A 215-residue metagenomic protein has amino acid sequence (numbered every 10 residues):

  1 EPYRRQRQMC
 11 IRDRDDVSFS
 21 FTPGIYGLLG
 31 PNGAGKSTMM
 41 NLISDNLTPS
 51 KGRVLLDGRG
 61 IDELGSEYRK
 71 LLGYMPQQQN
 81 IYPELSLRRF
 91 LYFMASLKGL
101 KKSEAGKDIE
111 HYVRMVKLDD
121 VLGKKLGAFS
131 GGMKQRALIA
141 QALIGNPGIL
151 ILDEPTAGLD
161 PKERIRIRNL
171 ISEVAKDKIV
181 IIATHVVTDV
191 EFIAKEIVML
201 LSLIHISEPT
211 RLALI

Functional and structural regions predicted by a protein language model:
E1-R7, I11, H205-I215: Single conserved hydrophobic/aromatic residue that forms the stacking wall/gate of nucleotide- or nucleobase-binding
P31-G35: Walker A (P-loop) phosphate-binding loop of ABC-type ATPase nucleotide-binding domains
S44: Helix-to-loop junction immediately C-terminal to a conserved catalytic motif
G52-E63, E67-Y68: Conserved ABC transporter NBD signature motif
E84, K125-F129: Conserved ABC ATPase signature
Y92, S96, S103-V121: Conserved ABC ATPase "signature" region
L150-E154: Catalytic Walker B motif of ABC-type/P-loop ATPase nucleotide-binding domains
